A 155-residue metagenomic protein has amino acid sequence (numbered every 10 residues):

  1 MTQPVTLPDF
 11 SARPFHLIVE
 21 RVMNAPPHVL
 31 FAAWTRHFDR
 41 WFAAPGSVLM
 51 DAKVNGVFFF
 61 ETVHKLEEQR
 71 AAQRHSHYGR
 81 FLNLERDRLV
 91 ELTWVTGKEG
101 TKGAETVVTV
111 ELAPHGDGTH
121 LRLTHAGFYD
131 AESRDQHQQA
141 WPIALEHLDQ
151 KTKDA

Functional and structural regions predicted by a protein language model:
M1-L49: Hydrophobic ligand-binding cavity/cleft-lining segments
T2-Q3, G127-A155: A conserved amphipathic terminal alpha-helix motif
I18-V19, R36-R74: Short beta-edge strand/loop motif at the mouth of beta-sheet-based domains
R21, V48, S76-N83, T106-A113: Hydrophobic/aromatic beta-strand elements that line small-molecule binding cavities or substrate pockets in beta-rich
L30-F31, F58, F81, V90-L92 (+3 more regions): Hydrophobic pocket/interface hotspot
R74-H77, T93-V95: Short, conserved beta-strand/beta-arch hydrophobic-aromatic motifs that form part of recognition grooves or interface
E85-V90, D117: Short, conserved beta-turn/loop elements at beta-strand boundaries and strand-helix junctions
T93-E99, T124-A131: Short, solvent-exposed aromatic-acidic interface loops
